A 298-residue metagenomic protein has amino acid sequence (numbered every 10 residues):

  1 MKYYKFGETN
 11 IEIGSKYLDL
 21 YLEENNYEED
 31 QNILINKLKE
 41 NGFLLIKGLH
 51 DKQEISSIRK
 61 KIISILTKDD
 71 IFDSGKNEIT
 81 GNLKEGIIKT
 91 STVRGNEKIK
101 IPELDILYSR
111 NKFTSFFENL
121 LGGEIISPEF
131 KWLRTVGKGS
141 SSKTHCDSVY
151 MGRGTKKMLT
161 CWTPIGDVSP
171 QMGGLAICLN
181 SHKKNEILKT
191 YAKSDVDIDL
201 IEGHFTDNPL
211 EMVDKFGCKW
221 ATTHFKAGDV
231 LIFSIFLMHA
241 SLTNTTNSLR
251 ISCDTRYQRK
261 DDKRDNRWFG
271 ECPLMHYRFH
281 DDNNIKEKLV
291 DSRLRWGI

Functional and structural regions predicted by a protein language model:
M1-E24, F72-S74, I187-K193, A227-I232 (+1 more regions): Non-heme Fe(II)/2-oxoglutarate
K2-N41, K47-T144, Y150-M151, H280: Non-heme Fe(II)-dependent double-stranded beta-helix
F43, K156-W162, M172, W220-T222 (+2 more regions): Extracellular structured ligand-interaction cores
G123, V136-G139, D167-P170, K183 (+2 more regions): Short, charged/polar surface micro-motifs in flexible loops or helix N-caps
G123-I126, S148-R153, I165-G174, N180-H182: Active-site region of the double-stranded beta-helix
G123-K131, S140-S142, K157-T163, G173 (+1 more regions): Generic beta-strand structural signal
G152-P170, H224, I232, R256-R259: Short, conserved beta-strand element in jelly-roll/cupin
P170-L237: Double-stranded beta-helix
